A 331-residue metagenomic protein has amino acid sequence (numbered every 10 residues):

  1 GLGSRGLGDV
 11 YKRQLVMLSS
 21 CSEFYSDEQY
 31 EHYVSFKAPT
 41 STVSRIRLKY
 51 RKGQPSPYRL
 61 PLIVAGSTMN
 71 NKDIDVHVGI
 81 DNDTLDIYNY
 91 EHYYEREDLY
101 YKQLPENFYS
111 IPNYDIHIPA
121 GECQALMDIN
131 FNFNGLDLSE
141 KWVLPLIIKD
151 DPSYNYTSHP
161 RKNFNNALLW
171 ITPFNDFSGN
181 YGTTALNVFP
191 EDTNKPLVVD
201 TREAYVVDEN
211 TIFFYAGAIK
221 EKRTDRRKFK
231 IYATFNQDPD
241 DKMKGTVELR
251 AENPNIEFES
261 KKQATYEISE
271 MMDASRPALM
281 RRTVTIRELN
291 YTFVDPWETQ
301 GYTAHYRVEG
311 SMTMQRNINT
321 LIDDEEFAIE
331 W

Functional and structural regions predicted by a protein language model:
G1, P119-A120: Short N-terminal micro-motifs specific to bacterial/archaeal maturation and metal-cluster initiation sites
G1-Y11: Short, small-residue-biased leader/transition segments that mark boundaries at the very start of proteins
M17-S20: C-terminal motif of bacterial Sec signal peptides marking the signal peptidase cleavage site
S22-H117, L126-P145, K149-W331: Intrinsically disordered, low-complexity regulatory regions in eukaryotic proteins
